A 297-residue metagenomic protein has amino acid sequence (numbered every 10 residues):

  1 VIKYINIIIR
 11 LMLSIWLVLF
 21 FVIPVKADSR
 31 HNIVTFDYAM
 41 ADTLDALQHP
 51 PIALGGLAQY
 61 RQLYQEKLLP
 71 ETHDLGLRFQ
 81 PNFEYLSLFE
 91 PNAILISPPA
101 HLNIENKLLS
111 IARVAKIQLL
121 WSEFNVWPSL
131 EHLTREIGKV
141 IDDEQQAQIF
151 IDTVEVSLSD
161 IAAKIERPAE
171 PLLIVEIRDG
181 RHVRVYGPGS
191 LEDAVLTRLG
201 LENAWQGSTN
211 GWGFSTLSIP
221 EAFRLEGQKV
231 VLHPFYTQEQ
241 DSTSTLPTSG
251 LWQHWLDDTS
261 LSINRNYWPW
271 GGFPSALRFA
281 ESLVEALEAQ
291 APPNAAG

Functional and structural regions predicted by a protein language model:
V1-I7: N-terminal secretory signal peptides that target proteins for export/translocation
R10-F20: Bacterial N-terminal signal peptides
I23-A27: Sec/Tat signal peptide C-region and signal peptidase I cleavage site
H31, F36, H132, K229-G297: Structured C-terminal subdomain patch of bacterial secreted/periplasmic proteins
N32, D37-Y85, F89: A short, structured surface patch at a secondary-structure boundary
N32, S110-G180, W205, P269-G297: Extracytoplasmic substrate-binding proteins
D37, A41, D45, F83 (+13 more regions): Extracytoplasmic/secreted envelope proteins and their assembly/folding machinery, especially bacterial periplasmic
Q65-L119, I161-Y267: Binding-cleft/active-site segments that stabilize strongly anionic ligands or cofactors
